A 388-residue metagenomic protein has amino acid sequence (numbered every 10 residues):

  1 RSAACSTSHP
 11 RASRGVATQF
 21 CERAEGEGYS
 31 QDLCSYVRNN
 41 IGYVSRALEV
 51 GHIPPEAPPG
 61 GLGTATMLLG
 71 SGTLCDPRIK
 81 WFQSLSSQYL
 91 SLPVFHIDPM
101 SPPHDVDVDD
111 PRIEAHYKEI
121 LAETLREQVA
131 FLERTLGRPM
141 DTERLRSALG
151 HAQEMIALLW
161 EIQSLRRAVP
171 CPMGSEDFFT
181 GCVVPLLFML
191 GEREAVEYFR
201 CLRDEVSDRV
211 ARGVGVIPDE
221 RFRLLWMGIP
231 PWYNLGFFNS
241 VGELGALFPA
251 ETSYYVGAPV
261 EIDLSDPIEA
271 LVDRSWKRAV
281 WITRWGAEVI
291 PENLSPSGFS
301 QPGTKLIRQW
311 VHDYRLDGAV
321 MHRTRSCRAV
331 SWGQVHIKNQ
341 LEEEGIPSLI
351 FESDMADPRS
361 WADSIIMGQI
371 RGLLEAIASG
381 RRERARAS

Functional and structural regions predicted by a protein language model:
R1, G72-R78, M227-N234, R325-W332: Gly/Ser/Thr-rich loops at beta-strand to alpha-helix junctions that form or flank small-molecule/cofactor-binding
R1-E27, W232-F299, G303-L306: Redox- and metal-dependent alpha/beta enzyme cores, enriched for Fe-S-associated oxidoreductases and cofactor-handling
R1-G61, T66, T73-L74, W81-F82: An N-terminal, globular interaction/scaffold subdomain
V50, P58-S147, H151-L165: Internal, well-ordered alpha/beta segment that forms a basic, Gly-enriched binding/recognition surface
G51-E56, E292-R315, W332-G333: A short, acidic, amphipathic alpha-helical segment used as a generic capping/interface helix at domain edges
A65, V311, R315-M321: Proline-aspartate-enriched helix->loop->beta-strand connector
L121-V260: A charged, amphipathic alpha-helical module
K338, E342, S348-A387: C-terminal regions of proteins
